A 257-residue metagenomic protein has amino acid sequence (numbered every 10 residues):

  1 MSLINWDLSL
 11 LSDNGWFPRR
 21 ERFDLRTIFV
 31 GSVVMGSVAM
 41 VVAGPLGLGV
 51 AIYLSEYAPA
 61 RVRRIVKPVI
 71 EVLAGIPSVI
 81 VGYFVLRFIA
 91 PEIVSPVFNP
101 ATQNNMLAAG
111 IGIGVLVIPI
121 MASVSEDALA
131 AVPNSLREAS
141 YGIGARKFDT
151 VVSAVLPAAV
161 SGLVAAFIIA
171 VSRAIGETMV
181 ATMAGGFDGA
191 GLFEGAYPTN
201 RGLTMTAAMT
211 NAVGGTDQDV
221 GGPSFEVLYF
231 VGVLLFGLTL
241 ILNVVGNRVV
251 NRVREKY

Functional and structural regions predicted by a protein language model:
M1-A39, P59-A60, N211-F225: Periplasmic/extracellular loop-to-transmembrane helix junction in inner-membrane transport proteins
L25-Y53, F167, I241: Transmembrane alpha-helix signature in integral membrane proteins
I28, S32, P68-E71, G75 (+2 more regions): Residue-level signal for discrete positions within transmembrane alpha-helices of multi-pass small-molecule
L46-V85, V124, K256: Cytoplasmic-entry segments and transmembrane alpha-helices of multi-pass inner-membrane transporters
E71-V117: Generic hydrophobic transmembrane alpha-helix motif, especially the helices
S95, A181-F236: Interhelical loop and adjacent transmembrane-helix boundary motif in polytopic membrane transport permeases
V124-S125, L129-V132, Y141, K147-G185: Transmembrane alpha-helices
E126-A130, N134-R137, Y141, N211-Y257: C-terminal transmembrane helix and the adjacent membrane-cytosol boundary/short C-terminal tail of inner/organellar
